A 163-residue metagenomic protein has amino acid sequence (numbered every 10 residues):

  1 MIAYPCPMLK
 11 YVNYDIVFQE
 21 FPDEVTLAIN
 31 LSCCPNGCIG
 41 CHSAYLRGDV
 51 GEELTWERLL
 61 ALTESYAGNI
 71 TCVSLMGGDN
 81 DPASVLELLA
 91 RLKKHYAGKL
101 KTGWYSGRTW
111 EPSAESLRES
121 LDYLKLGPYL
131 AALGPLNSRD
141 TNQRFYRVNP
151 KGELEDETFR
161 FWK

Functional and structural regions predicted by a protein language model:
M1-N30, P35, S43-G48: N-terminal [4Fe-4S]-dependent radical SAM core
P22-D23, S65-N69, E119: Flexible, charged surface loops at secondary-structure boundaries
C38: Short cysteine-rich clusters marking metal-coordination/redox-active sites
H42-L54, G68-A83, G98-E111, Y123-V148: Core AdoMet radical
R58-Y66: A short, N-terminal amphipathic alpha-helix
P82, L86-K93: Conserved nucleotide-cofactor-binding alpha/beta core module
P112-R118: Catalytic cores of alpha/beta
N149-K163: Charged phosphate-binding loop/patch that engages nucleotide di/tri-phosphates or the phosphate backbone of nucleic
